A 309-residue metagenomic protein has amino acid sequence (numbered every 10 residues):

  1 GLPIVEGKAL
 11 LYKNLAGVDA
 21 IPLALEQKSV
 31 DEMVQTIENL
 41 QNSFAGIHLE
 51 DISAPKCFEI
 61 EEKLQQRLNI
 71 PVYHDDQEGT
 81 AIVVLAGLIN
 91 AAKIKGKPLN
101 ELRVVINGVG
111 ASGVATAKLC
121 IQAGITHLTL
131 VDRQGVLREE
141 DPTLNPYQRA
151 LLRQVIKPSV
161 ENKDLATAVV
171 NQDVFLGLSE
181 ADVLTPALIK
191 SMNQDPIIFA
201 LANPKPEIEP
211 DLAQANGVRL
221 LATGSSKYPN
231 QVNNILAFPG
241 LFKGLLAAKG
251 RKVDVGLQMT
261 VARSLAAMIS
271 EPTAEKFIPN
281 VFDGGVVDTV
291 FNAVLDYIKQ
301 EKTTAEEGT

Functional and structural regions predicted by a protein language model:
G1-A16, L68, I82-G177: Glycine-rich phosphate/diphosphate-binding loop of Rossmann-like nucleotide-binding domains
G1-L102: Glycine/serine-rich phosphate-binding loop and adjoining beta1-alpha1 elements at the start of nucleotide-handling
E6-K13, V34, E38, F58-Q65 (+9 more regions): Predominant activation on well-ordered alpha-helical scaffold segments within soluble catalytic domains
P22-L23, H48-D51, V72-D75, I106 (+4 more regions): General beta-strand structural signal in soluble alpha/beta enzymes
L25-E26, D51-A54, D75-E78, R133-V136 (+3 more regions): Short, ordered loop/turn segments at secondary-structure junctions
C57, T80-L85, N107-K118, R138 (+3 more regions): Short glycine/serine/threonine-rich phosphate/pyrophosphate-binding segments that cradle anionic phosphate groups
D75-D76, A200-E307: Adenosine-phosphate binding glycine-rich loop
R149-L220, S226-K227: Rossmann-like adenosine-cofactor binding region
